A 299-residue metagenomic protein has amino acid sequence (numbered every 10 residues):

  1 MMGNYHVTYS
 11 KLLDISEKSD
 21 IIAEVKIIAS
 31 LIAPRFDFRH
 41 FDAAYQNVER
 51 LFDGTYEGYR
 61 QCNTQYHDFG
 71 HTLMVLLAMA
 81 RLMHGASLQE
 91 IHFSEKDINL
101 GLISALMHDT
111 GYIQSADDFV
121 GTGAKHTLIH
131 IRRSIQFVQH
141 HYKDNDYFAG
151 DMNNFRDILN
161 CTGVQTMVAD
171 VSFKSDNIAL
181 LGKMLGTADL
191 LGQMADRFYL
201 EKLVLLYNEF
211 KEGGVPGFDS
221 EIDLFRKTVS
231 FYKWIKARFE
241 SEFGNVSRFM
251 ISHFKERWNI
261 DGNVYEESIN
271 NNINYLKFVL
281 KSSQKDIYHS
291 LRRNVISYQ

Functional and structural regions predicted by a protein language model:
M2-P34, R81-D97, M107, G163-Q299: Divalent metal-dependent phosphate-bond-processing catalytic cores, especially two-metal-ion Mg2+/Mn2+ enzymes that act
Y45-F52, G101-A105, F155-G163, M184-A188: Short alpha-helical scaffolding segments that buttress acidic/His motifs in well-ordered protein cores
E49-L77, D117-A124: Active-site flanking loop/helix segments enriched in acidic
R60-L100: Alpha-helical phosphate/pyrophosphate-handling elements in metalloenzyme active cores
H67-H71, F93-L102, H126-H130, D176-K183: Secondary-structure capping and boundary motifs in well-ordered enzyme cores
T72, M79, H130-A169: Histidine- and acidic-residue-rich, metal-dependent catalytic cores
V75, I98-D117, S134, R156-Q165: His-Asp-centered metal-binding catalytic motifs of divalent-metal-dependent phosphohydrolases/nucleases
A86-I91, D117-T122, H141-N153, R197: Inter-helical turn/loop segments and adjacent helix faces that build the functional surface of alpha-helical bundle
